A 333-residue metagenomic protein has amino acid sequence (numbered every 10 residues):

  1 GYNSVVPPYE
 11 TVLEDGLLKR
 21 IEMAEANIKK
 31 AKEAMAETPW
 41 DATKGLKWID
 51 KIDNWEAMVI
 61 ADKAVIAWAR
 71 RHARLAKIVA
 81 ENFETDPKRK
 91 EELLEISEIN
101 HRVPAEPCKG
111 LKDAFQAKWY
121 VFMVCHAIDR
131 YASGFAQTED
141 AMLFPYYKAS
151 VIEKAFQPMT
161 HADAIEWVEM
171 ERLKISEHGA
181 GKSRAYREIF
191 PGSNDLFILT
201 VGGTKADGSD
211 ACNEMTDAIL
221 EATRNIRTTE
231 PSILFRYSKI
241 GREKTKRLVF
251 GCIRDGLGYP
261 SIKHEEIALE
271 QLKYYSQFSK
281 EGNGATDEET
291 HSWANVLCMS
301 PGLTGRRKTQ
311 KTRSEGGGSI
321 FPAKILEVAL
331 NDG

Functional and structural regions predicted by a protein language model:
G1-W55, K88-E95, I99-G333: Conserved catalytic cores of very large enzyme subunits
E56-R70: Extended non-globular scaffold/tether segments
W68-L75, E139-M142: Amphipathic, well-ordered alpha-helical segments in soluble domains
H72, F83, S150: Functionally constrained cores in energy, signaling, and assembly domains
R74, I78, E177-A180: Charged/polar positions within long, soluble alpha-helices
L75-V79, Y146-A149: Solvent-exposed, amphipathic alpha-helical segments
A80-K90: A conserved hydrophobic secondary-structure block that centers on an alpha-helix together with its immediately flanking
